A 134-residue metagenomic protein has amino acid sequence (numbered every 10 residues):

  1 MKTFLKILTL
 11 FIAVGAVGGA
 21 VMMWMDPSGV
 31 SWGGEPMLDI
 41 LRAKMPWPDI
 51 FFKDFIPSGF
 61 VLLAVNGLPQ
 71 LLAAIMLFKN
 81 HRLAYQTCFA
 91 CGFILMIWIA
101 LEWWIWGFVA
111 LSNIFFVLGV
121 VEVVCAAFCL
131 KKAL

Functional and structural regions predicted by a protein language model:
M1-L134: Topology signature of small-to-medium multi-pass alpha-helical membrane proteins
